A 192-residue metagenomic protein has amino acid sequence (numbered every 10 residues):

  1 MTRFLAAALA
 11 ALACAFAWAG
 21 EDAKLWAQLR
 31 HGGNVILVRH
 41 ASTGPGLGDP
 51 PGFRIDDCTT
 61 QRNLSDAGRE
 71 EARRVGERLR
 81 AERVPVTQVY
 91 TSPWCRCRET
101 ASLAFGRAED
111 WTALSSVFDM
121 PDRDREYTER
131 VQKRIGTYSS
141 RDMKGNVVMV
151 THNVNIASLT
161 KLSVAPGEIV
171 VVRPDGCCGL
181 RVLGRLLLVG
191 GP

Functional and structural regions predicted by a protein language model:
M1-F4: Positively charged n-region of N-terminal signal peptides that target proteins for export
A6-A15: Bacterial N-terminal signal peptides
G20-T112, V117-P121, L162-P192: Active-site-proximal alpha-helix that buttresses catalytic centers in soluble enzyme cores
G33-V35, M143-T151: Generic beta-sheet signal
E82-V84, Y138-G145: Glycine-rich phosphate-binding loop signature in dinucleotide/nucleotide-binding domains
D122-R130: Short, surface-exposed amphipathic charged segments that create phosphate/polyanion-binding patches used for binding
E129-S140: A short, acidic, amphipathic alpha-helical segment used as a generic capping/interface helix at domain edges
